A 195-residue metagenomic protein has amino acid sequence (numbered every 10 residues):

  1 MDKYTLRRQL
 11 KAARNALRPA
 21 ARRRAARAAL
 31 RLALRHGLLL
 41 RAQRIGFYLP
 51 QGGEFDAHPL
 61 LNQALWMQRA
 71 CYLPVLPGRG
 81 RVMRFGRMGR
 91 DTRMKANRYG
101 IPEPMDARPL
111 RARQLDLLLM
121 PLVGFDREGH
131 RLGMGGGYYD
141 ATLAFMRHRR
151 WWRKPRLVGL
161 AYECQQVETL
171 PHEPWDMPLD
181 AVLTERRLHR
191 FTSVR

Functional and structural regions predicted by a protein language model:
M1-Q114: N-terminal active-site beta-alpha-beta segment that forms phosphate/nucleotide-binding and substrate-recognition loops
A12, M105, R113-L118, R127-R131 (+1 more regions): Surface-exposed, charge/polar-rich loops and edge strands
F47-L49, M120-P121, T184: Redox-cofactor binding/interface segments in oxidoreductases and associated redox assembly factors
Q51-G53, V123-R127: Short glycine-rich anion-binding loops that position phosphate/pyrophosphate groups of nucleotides and phosphorylated
